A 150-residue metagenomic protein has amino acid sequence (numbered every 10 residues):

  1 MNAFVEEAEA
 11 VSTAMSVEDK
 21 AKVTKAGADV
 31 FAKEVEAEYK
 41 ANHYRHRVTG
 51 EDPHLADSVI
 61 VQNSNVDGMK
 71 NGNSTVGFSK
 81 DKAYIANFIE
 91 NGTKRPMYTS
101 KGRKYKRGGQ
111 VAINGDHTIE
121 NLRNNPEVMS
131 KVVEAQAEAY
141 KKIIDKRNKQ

Functional and structural regions predicted by a protein language model:
M1-N73, Y98-Q150: Short, Lys/Arg-rich flexible segments
D67-G92: Mid-chain, well-packed structural core segment of small domains
